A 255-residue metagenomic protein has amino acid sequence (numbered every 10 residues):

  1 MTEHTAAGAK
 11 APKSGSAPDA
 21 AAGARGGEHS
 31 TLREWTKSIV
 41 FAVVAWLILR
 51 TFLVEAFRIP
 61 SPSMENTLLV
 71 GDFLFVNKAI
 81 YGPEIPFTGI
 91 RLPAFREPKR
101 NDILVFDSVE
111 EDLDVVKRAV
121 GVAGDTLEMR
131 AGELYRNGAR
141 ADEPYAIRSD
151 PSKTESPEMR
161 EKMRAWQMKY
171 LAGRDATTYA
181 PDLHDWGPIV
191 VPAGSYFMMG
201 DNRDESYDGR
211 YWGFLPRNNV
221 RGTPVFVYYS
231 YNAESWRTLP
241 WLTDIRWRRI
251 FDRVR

Functional and structural regions predicted by a protein language model:
T2-W35, F52-R58, S63-R255: Soluble "head" domains of membrane/secretory-pathway proteins
K37-F52: Hydrophobic membrane-insertion alpha-helices, especially the h-region of bacterial N-terminal signal peptides
